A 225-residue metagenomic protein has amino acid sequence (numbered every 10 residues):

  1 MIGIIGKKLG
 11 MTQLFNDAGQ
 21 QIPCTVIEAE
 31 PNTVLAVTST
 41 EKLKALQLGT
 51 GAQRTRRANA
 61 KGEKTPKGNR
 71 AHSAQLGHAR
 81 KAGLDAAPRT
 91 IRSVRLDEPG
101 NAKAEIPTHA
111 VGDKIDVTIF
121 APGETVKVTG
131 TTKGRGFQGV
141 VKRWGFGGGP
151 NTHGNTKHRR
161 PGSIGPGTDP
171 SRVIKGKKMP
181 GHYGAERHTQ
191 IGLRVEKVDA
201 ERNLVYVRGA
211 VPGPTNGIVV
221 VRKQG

Functional and structural regions predicted by a protein language model:
M1-G225: Extended basic (Lys/Arg/His-rich) segments that typically form rRNA-contacting surfaces in ribosomal proteins
